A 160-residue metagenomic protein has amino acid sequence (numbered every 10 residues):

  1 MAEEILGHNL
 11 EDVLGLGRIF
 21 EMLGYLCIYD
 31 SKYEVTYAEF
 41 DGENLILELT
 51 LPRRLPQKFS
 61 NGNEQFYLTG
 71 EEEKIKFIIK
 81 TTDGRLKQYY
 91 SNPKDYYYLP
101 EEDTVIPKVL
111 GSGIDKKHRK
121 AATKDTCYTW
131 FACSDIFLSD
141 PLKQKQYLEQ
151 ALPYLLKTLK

Functional and structural regions predicted by a protein language model:
M1-K160: DEDD superfamily 3′-5′ metal-dependent exonuclease/proofreading module
